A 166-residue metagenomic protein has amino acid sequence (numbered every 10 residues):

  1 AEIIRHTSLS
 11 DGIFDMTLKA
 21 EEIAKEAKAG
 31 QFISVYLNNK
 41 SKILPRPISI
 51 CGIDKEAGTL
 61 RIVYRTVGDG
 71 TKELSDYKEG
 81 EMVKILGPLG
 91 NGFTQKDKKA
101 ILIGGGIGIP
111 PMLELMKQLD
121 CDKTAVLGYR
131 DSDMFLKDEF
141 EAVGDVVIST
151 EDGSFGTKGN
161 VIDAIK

Functional and structural regions predicted by a protein language model:
A1-E79: Ferredoxin-reductase
D69-K166: FNR/FR-type flavoprotein reductase catalytic core
